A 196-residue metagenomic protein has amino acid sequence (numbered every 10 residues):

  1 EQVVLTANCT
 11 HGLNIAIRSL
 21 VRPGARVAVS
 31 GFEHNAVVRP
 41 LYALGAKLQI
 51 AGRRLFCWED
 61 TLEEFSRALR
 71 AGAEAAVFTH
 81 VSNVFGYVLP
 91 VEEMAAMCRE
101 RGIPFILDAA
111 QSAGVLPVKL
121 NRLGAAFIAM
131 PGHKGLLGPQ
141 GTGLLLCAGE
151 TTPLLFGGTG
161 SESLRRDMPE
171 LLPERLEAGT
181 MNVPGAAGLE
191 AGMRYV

Functional and structural regions predicted by a protein language model:
E1-V196: Pyridoxal 5′-phosphate
